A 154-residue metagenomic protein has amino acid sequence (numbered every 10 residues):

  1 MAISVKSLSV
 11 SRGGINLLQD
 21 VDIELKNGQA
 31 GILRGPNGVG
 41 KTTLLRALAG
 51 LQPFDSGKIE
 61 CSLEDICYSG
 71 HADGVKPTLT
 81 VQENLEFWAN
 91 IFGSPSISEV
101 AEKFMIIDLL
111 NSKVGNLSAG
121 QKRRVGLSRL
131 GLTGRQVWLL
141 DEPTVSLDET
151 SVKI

Functional and structural regions predicted by a protein language model:
I3-V5, L18-D20: Conserved structural motif at the start of ABC-family nucleotide-binding domains
R34-P36: The feature captures the beta-strand-to-loop junction immediately N-terminal to the Walker
A49: Helix-to-loop junction immediately C-terminal to a conserved catalytic motif
A72, P77-S96: Q-loop/switch helix immediately C-terminal to the Walker
P95-L110: Conserved ABC ATPase "signature" region
K113-S118, K122: Conserved ABC ATPase signature
W138-E142: Catalytic Walker B motif of ABC-type/P-loop ATPase nucleotide-binding domains
